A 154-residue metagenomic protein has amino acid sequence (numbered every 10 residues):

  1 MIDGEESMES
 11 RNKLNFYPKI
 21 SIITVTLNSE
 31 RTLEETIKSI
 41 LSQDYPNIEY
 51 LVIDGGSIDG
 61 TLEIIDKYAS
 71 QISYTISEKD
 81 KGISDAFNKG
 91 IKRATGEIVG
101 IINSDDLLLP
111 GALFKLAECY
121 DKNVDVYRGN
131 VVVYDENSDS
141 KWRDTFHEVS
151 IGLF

Functional and structural regions predicted by a protein language model:
M1-F154: Nucleotide-sugar donor-binding/catalytic module of glycosyltransferases that assemble extracellular/cell-envelope
